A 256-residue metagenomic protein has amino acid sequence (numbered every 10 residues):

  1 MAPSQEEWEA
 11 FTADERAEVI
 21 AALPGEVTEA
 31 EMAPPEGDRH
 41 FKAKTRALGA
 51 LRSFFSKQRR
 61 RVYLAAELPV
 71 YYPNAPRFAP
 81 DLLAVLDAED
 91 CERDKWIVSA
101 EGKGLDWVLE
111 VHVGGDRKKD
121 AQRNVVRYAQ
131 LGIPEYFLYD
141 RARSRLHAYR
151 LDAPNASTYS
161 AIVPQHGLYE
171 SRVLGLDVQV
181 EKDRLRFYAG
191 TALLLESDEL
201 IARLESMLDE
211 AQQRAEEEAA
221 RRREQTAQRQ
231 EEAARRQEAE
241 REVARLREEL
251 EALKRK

Functional and structural regions predicted by a protein language model:
M1-P35, A50-S53, L68-P80, A84-W107 (+2 more regions): C-terminal interaction segment
E36-L51, Y63: A structured, charge-rich N-terminal accessory region that forms the first stable segment of a protein and links
K57-V70: A short acidic/basic microdomain associated with nuclease active sites
